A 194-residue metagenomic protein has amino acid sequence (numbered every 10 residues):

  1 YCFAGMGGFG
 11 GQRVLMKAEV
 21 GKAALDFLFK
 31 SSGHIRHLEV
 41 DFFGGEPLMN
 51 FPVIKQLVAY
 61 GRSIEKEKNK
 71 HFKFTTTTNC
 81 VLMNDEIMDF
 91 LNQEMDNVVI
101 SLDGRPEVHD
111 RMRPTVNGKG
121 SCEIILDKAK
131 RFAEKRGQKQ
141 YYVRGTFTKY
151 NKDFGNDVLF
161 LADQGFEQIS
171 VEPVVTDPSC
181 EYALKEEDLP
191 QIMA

Functional and structural regions predicted by a protein language model:
Y1-K17: Canonical Radical SAM [4Fe-4S] cluster-binding loop centered on the CxxxCxxC motif and its immediate flanking residues
F3, V174-S179: Short acidic (Asp/Glu) and glycine-rich catalytic loops that position anionic groups and cofactors
G8-G11, V108-R113, S179-A183: A short acidic, helix-capping loop that chelates divalent metal ions and anchors anionic groups
L15, V116, G120, E187-P190: Residue-level detector of secondary-structure boundary/capping sites
G21-D41, N50-T176: Radical SAM/AdoMet-radical enzyme domain recognition
G44-G45: Short acidic donor-binding/metal-coordinating loop in glycosyltransferase active sites
C180-A194: A C-terminal junction/extension of Radical SAM enzymes
